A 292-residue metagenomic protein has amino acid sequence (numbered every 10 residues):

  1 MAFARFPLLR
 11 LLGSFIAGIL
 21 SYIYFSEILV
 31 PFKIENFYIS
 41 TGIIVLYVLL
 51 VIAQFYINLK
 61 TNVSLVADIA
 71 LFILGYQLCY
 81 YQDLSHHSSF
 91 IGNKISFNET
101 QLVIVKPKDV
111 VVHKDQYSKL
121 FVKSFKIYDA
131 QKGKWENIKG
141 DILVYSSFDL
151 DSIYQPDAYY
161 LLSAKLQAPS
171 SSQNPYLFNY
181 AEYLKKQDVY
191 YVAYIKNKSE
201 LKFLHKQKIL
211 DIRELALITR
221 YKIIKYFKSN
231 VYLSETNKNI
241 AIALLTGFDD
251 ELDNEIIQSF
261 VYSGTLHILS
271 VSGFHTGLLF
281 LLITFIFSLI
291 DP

Functional and structural regions predicted by a protein language model:
A2, T61-H267: Membrane-interface helix/helix-cap signal primarily in integral membrane proteins
F3-F55: Membrane-embedded alpha-helical segments of integral membrane proteins
F6, R10, G18, N58-L59 (+2 more regions): Hydrophobic alpha-helical transmembrane segments in multi-pass membrane proteins
I19, L50, F72-Y76, F280: Alpha-helical transmembrane segments
S21, K119, S171, H275-L278: Short hydrophobic/aromatic residue motifs in ordered secondary structure
Y24-I28, F32, Y56, K60 (+3 more regions): Membrane-interface elements of multi-pass transporters and channels
S26, N137, F280-I283: Short, function-defining helix-loop hinge/capping sites that tune catalysis or transport
